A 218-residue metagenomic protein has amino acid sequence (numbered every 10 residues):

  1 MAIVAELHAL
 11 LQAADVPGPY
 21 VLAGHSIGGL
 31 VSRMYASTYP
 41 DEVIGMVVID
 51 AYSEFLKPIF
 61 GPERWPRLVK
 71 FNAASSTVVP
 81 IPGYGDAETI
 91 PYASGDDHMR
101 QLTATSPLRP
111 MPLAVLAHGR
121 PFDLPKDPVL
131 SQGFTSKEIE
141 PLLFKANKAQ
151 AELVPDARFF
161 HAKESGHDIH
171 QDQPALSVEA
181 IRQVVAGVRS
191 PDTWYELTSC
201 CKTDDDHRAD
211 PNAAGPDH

Functional and structural regions predicted by a protein language model:
A2-G18: Conserved acidic catalytic loop of the alpha/beta-hydrolase fold
H8, R33-S37, V178: Short, hydrophobic alpha-helix immediately C-terminal to the catalytic nucleophile
P17-F60: Conserved hydrolase catalytic core segment
V47-P91, G95, L130: Flexible "cap/lid" loop of the alpha/beta hydrolase fold
Y84-T105, E140-A149: Active-site nucleophile elbow and catalytic-triad environment of alpha/beta-hydrolase enzymes
V115-A117: Short beta-strand/loop motif that positions the catalytic acidic residue of the alpha/beta-hydrolase fold
D123, D127-S165: Conserved loop-alpha-helix segment in the C-terminal half of the alpha/beta-hydrolase fold that carries the catalytic
P155-H218: Catalytic active-site module of serine/aspartate enzymes centered on a nucleophile-bearing elbow/loop
